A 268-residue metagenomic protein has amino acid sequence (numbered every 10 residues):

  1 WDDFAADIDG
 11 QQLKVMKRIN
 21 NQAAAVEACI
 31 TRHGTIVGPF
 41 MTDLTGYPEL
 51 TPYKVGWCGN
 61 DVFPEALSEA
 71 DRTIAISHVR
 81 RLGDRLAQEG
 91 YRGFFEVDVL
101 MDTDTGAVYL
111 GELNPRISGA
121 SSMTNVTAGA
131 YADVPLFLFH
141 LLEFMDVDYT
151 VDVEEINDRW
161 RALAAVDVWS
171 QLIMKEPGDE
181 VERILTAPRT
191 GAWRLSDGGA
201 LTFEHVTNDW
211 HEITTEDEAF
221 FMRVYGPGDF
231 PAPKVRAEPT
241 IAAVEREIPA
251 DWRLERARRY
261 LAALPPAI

Functional and structural regions predicted by a protein language model:
W1-L50, M101-Y109, A164-D179, L185-P188 (+1 more regions): Phosphate-binding site of ATP-dependent enzymes
F4, D104, T127, A257-L264: Generic structural signal of hydrophobic/aromatic residues within well-ordered alpha-helices of folded domains
D7-Q12, W57-D102, L142-V168, I173 (+1 more regions): A long amphipathic alpha-helix within ATP-dependent nucleotide-binding catalytic cores
V15-K17, Q88, P231: Residues embedded in well-ordered secondary-structure elements
K17-N20, A28-R81, N114-L141: ATP-dependent carboxylate/phosphate-activation module, predominantly the ATP-grasp catalytic core and closely related
N20, G93, V134, V166-V168 (+1 more regions): A short, structural micro-pattern
A23-I36, G83-F95, H211: Short charge-dense sequence patches
L142-I268: Peripheral (often C-terminal) accessory segments that flank ATP-dependent C-N-forming ligase machineries
